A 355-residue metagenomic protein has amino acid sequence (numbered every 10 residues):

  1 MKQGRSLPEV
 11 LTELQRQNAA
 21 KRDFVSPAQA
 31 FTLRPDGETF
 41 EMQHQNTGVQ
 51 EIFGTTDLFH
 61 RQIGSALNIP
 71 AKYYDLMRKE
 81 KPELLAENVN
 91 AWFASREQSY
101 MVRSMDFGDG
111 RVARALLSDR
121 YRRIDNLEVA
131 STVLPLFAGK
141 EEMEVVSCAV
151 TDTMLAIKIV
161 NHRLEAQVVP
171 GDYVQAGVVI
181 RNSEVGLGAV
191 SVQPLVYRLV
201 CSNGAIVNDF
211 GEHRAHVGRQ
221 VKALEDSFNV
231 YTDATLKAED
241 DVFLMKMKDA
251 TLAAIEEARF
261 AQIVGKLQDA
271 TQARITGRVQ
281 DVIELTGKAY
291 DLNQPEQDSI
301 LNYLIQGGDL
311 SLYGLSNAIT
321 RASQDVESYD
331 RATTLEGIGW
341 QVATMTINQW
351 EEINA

Functional and structural regions predicted by a protein language model:
M1-S131, K140: Feature for intrinsically disordered/low-complexity regulatory segments and propeptides
Y121-S131, P135-A355: Intrinsic disorder/low-complexity polar-acidic segments
